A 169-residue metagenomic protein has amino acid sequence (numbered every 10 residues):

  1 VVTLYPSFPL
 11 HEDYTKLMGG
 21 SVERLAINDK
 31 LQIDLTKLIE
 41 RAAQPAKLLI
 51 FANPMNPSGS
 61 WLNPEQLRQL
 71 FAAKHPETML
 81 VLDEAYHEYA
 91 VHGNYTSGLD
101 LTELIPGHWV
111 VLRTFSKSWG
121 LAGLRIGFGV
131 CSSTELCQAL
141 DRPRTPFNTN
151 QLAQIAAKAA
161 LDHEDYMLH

Functional and structural regions predicted by a protein language model:
V1-F51: PLP-dependent aminotransferase-like
Y5, A52-N53, E84, Y89 (+1 more regions): Glycine-rich, N-terminal phosphate-binding loop of Rossmann-like dinucleotide-binding domains
K16, I33-P45, P57-L80, E84-S118: Active-site pre-lysine segment of PLP-dependent enzymes
I27-D29, N53, T114, R142: Active-site donor-binding loop signature of nucleotide-sugar glycosyltransferases
N53-N56, N150: Amphipathic alpha-helical repeat scaffolds
H108-H169: PLP-dependent aminotransferase class I/II
